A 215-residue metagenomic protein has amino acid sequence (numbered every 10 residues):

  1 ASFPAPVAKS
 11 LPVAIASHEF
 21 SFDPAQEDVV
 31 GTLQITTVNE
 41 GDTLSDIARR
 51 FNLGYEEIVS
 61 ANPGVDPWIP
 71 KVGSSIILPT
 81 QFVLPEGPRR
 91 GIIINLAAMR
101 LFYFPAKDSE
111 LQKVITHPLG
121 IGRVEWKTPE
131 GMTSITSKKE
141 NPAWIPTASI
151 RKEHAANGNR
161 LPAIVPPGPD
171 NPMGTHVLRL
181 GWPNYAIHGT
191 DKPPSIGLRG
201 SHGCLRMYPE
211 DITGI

Functional and structural regions predicted by a protein language model:
F3-E27, E56-E57: Basic, low-complexity segments
S17-N52: Primarily a LysM-type cell-wall glycan-binding module
L33, E56-V65, S74-R90, T116-G122 (+2 more regions): N-terminal post-signal-peptidase region of extra-cytosolic proteins
N39-I69, E110-Q112: LysM (lysin motif) carbohydrate-binding repeats in extracellular/periplasmic proteins that recognize
P85-P193: Gly/Pro-biased beta-strand-loop elements
P194-S195, S201, L205, I212-G214: C-terminal soluble interaction/assembly domains
